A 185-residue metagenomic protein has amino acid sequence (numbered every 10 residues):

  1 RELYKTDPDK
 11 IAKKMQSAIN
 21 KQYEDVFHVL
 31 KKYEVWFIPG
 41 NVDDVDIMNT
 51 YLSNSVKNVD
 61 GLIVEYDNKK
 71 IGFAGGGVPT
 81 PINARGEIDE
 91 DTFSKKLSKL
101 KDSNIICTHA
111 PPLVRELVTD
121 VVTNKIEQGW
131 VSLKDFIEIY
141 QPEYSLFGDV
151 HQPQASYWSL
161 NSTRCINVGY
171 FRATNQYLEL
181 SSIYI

Functional and structural regions predicted by a protein language model:
R1-Y23, N104-Q141: Active-site-proximal segments of metal-dependent phosphoesterases and phosphodiesterases across multiple
R1-Y66, I139, V168: Core catalytic region of metal-dependent phosphoesterases/phosphodiesterases, especially metallo-beta-lactamase-like
K21-V26, N58-V59, E90-K95, W130-D135 (+1 more regions): A generic local structural motif
Y33-V42, N58-D60, A74, I105-H109 (+2 more regions): Active-site neighborhood of phospho(di)ester-bond hydrolases with catalytic His/Asp-centered motifs
I38-M48, V64-E65, P79-I82, P111-L117 (+2 more regions): Active-site environment of divalent metal-dependent phosphoester hydrolases
D46-V59, T123-K134, W158-R172: Short, electropositive alpha-helical surface patch
I63-K69, K134-Y140, P153-I185: Binuclear metal-dependent phosphoesterase catalytic core
K69-I105, T123-D135: Binuclear metal-dependent hydrolase catalytic cores centered on His/Asp/Glu-rich metal-binding motifs
